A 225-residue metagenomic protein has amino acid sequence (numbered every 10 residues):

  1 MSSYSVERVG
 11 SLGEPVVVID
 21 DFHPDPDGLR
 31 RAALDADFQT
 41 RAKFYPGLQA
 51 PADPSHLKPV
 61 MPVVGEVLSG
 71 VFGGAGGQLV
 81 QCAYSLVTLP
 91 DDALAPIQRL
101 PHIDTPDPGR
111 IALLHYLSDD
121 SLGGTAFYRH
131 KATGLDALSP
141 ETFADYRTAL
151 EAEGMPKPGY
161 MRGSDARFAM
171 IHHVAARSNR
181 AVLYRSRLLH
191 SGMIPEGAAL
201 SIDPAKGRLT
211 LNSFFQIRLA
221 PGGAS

Functional and structural regions predicted by a protein language model:
M1-L183, R187-S225: Fe(II)/2-oxoglutarate oxygenase catalytic core
